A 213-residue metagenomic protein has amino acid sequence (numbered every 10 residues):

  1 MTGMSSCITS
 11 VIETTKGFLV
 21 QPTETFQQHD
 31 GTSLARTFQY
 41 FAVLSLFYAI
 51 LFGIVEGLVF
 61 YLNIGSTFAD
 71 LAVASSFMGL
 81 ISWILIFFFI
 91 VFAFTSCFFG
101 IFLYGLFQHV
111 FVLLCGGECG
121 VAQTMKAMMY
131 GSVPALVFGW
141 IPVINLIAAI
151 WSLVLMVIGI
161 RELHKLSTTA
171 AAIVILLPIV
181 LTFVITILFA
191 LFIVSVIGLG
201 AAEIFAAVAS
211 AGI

Functional and structural regions predicted by a protein language model:
M1-Y48: N-terminal juxtamembrane cytosolic/stromal segments of multi-pass membrane proteins
M4-S5, I204-I213: Short, strongly hydrophobic alpha-helical membrane anchors
T15-K16, L103-Y130, M156-A172: Membrane-interface segments at transmembrane-helix boundaries
Q21-F26, L62, H109-F111: Hydrophobic transmembrane alpha-helix segments characteristic of membrane transport and insertion machinery
Q28-G31, A74-W83, T124, H164-K165: Helix-boundary and loop/linker segments of multi-pass membrane transporters
H29-R36, G53-L71: Internal transmembrane helix-loop-helix hairpins in multi-pass membrane proteins, together with their boundary/packing
Q39-N63, I81-Q108, K126-M156, I173-G200: Hydrophobic alpha-helical transmembrane segments in multi-pass membrane proteins
N63-S82, C115: Membrane-interface interhelical connector segments
